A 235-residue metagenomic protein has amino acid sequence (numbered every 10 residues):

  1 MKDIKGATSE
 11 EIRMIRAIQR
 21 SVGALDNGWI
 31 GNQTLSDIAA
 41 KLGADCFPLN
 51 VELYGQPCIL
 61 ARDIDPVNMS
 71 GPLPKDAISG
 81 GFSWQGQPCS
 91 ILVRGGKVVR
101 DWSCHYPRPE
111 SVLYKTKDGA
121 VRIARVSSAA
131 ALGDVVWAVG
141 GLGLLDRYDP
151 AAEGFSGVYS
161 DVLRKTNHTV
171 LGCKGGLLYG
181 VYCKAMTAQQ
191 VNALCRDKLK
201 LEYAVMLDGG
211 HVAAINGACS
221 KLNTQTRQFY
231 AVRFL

Functional and structural regions predicted by a protein language model:
M1-R16, R20-L42: Short acidic, glycine/serine/threonine-rich helix-capping segments at coil-helix boundaries
A39-Y106, G180-V181: Zymogen propeptides
N50, V112, V170: Short, surface-exposed charged micro-motifs
L53, D118-V121, C173-Y179: Beta-strand-turn-beta hairpins that frame and shape the catalytic cleft of phosphate-ester-processing enzymes
I59-L60, D76-I78, L113, V121-I123 (+2 more regions): Short hydrophobic-aromatic micro-motifs
A77-G80, A204-D208: Active-site neighborhood of phospho(di)ester-bond hydrolases with catalytic His/Asp-centered motifs
G86-F155: Active-site-adjacent helix-turn-beta-strand microarchitecture at beta-sheet edges that either contains or buttresses
P88-P107, D161-C173, L177-M206, V212-L235: Conserved, well-ordered active-site substructure
